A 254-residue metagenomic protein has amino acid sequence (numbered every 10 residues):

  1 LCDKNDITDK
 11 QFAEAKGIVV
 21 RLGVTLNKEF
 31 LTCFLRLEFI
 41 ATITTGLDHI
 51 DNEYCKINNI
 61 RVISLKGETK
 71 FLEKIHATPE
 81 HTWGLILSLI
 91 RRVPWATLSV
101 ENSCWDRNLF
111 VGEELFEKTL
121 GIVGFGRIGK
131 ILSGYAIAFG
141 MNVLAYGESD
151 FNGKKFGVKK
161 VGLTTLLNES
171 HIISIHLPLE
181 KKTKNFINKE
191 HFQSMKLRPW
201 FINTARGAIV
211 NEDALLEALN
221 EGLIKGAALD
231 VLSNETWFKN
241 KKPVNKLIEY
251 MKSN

Functional and structural regions predicted by a protein language model:
L1-G17, G140-L144: N-terminal glycine-/charge-rich "phosphate-binding" loop or analogous flexible N-terminal tail
I7-E14, E29-C33, G162-L166, E190-Q193: Short amphipathic alpha-helix with an adjacent loop that forms part of the alpha/beta core around
F12-G17, F34-E38, N168-I173, K196-P199: Short acidic/histidine-rich motifs immediately flanking catalytic phosphotransfer sites in two-component signaling
G17-T97: Phosphate/diphosphate ligand-binding glycine-rich loop within oxidoreductases
L22-G23, T45, H171, L177-L179 (+2 more regions): Short glycine-/small-residue-rich Rossmann-like dinucleotide-binding loops
V24-L37, N52, K182-F201, E212: Rossmann-fold NAD(P) dinucleotide-binding segment
N108-L197, F201, E217: Rossmann-like dinucleotide/phosphate-binding beta-alpha-beta segment
N142, R198-N254: Rossmann-like dinucleotide-binding domain for NAD(H)/NADP(H)
